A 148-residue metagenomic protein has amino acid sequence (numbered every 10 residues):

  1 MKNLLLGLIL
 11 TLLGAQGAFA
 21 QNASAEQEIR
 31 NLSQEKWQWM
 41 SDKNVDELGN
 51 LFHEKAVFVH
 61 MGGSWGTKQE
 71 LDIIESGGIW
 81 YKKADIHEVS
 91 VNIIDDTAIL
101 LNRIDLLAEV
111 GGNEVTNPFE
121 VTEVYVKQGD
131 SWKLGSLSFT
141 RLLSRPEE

Functional and structural regions predicted by a protein language model:
M1-L5, A20: Positively charged n-region of N-terminal signal peptides that target proteins for export
L5-L6, W39: Intrinsically disordered, low-complexity repeat segments enriched in small/polar residues
G7-Q16: Bacterial N-terminal signal peptides
Q21-N50, K55-E148: A beta-strand edge to alpha-helix "cap/lid" segment located at domain peripheries
